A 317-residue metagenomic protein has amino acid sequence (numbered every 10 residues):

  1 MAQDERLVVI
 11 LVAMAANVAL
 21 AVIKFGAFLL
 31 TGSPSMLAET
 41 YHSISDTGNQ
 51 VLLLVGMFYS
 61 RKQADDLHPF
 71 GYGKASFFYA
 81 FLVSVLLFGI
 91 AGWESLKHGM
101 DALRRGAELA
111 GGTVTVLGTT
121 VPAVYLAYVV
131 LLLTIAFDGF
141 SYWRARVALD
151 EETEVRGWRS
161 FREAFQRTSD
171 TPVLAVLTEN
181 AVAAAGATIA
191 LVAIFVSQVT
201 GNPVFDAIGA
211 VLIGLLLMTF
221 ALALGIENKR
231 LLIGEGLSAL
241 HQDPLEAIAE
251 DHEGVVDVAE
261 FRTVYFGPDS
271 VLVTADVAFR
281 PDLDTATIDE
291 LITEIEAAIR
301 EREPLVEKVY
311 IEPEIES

Functional and structural regions predicted by a protein language model:
M1-G236: Alpha-helical transmembrane cores and adjacent cytosolic helix/loop segments of polytopic membrane transporters
M1-R6, A221-S317: Peripheral (non-transmembrane) domains and long loops of multi-pass membrane proteins
